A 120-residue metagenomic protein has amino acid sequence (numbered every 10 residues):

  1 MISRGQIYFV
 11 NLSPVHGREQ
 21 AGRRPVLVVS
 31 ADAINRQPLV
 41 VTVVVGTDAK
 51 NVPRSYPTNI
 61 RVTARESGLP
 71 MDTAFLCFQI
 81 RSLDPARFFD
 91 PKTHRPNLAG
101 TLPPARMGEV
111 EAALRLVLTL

Functional and structural regions predicted by a protein language model:
S13-G17: Short, charged beta-turn/beta-strand-edge "cap" motif at the junction between a beta-strand and an adjacent loop
E19-G22, V28-A64: Compact nucleic-acid interaction/catalytic patches
V26-L27, V110: Hydrophobic alpha-helical segments that mediate membrane insertion or helix-helix packing
R65-L120: C-terminal terminal-subdomain/extension
